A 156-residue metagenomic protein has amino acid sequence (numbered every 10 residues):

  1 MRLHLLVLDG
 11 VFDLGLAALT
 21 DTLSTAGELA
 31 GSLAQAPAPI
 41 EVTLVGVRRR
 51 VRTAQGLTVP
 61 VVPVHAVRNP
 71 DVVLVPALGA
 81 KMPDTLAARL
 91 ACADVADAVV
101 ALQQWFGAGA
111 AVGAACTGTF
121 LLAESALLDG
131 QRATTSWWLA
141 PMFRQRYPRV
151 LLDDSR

Functional and structural regions predicted by a protein language model:
M1-V112, L121-A123: Extended, subdomain-level signal for the structured scaffold at the beginning of enzyme domains
L128-R156: A conserved active-site-flanking secondary-structure segment within enzyme catalytic domains
